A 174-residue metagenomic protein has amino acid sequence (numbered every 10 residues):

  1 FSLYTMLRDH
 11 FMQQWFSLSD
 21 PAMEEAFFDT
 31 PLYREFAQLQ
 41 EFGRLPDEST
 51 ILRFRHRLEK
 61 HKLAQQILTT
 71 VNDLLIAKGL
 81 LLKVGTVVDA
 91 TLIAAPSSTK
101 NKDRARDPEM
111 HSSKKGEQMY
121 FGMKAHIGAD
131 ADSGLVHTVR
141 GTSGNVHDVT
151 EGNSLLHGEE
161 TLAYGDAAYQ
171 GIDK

Functional and structural regions predicted by a protein language model:
F1-F11: Basic, short loop/linker segments at the boundary and entry of helix-turn-helix/winged-helix-like folds
L3-Y4, E25-F28, F42, P46-K174: Polybasic low-complexity intrinsically disordered regions
Q14: Short, aromatic/basic-rich helix-turn unit that serves as a nucleic-acid recognition element
S17-S19, L58-E59: N-terminal core-binding DNA-recognition domain of tyrosine recombinases/integrases
L18-A26: Short, charged amphipathic recognition helices of the HTH superfamily and cognate SANT/SANTA-like modules
P31-E41: Short, basic interhelical loop/turn and adjoining N-cap of the next helix at nucleic-acid- or acidic-partner-contacting
